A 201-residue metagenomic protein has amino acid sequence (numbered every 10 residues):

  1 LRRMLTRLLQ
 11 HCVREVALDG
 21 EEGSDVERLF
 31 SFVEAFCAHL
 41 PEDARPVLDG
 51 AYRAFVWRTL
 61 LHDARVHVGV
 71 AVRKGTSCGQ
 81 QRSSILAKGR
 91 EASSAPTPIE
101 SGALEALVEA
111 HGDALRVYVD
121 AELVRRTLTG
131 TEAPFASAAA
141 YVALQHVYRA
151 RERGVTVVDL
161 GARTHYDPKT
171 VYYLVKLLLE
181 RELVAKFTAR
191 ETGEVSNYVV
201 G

Functional and structural regions predicted by a protein language model:
L1-R2, R116: Extended alpha-helical protein-protein interaction scaffolds
R2-E42, V124-R163: Short amphipathic alpha-helical interface segments
F32, T59, H146, R163 (+2 more regions): Alpha-helical recognition domains of nuclear gene-regulatory proteins
R45, D49-V56, V171, L178: Helix-turn-helix DNA-binding helix
A54-T76, L179-R190: A short, conserved structural fragment
V68-A71, V155-V158, T170-Y173, V184-T188 (+1 more regions): Intrinsically disordered, low-complexity regions enriched in proline, serine, glycine and charged residues
R73-A140, A189-G201: Short, cationic-aromatic polyanion-contact patches
